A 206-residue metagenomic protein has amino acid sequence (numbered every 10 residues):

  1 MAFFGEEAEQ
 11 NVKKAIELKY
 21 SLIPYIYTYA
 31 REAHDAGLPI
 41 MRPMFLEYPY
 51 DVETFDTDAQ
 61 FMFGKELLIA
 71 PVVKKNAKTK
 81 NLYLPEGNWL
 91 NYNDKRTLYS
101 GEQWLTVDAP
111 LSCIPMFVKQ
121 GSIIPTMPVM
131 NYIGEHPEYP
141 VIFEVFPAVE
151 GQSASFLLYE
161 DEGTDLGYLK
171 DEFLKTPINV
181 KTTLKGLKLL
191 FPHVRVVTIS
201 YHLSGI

Functional and structural regions predicted by a protein language model:
M1-T198, H202-L203: Catalytic core of carbohydrate-active enzymes
